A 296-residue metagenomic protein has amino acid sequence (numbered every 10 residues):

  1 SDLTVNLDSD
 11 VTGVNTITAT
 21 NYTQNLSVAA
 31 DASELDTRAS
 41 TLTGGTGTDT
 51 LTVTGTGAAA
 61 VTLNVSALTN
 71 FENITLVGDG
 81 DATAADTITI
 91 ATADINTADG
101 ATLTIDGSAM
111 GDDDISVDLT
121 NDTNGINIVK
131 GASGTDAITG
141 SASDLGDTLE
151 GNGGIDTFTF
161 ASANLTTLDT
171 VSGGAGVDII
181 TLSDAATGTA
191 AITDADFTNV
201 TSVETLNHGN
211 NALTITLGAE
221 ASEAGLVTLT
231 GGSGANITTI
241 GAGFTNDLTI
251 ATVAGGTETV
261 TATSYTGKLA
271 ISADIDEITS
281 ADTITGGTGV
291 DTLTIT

Functional and structural regions predicted by a protein language model:
S1-T296: Solvent-exposed, low-complexity segments and loops of surface/extracellular structural proteins
